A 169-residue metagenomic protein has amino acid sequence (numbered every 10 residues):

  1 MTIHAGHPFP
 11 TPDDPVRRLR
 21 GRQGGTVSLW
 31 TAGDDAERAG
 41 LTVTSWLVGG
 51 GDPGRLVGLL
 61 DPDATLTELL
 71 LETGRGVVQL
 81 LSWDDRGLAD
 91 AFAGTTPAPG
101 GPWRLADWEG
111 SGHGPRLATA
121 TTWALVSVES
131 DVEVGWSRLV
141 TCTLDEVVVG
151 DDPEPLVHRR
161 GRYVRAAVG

Functional and structural regions predicted by a protein language model:
T2-G169: Basic, polyanion-binding surface patches
